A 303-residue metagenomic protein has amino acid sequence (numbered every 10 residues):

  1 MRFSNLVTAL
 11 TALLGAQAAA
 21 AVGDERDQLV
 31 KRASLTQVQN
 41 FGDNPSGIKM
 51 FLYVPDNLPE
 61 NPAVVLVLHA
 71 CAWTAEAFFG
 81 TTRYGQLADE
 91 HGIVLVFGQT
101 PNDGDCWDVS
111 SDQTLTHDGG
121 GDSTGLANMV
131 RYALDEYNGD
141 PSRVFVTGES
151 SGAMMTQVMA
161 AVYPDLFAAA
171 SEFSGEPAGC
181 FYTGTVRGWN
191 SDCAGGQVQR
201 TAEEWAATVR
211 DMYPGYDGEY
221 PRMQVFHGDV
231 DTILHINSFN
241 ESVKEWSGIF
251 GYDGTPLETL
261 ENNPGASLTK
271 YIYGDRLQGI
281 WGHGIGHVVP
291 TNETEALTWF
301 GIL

Functional and structural regions predicted by a protein language model:
R2-V64, E76, T82, E90 (+7 more regions): A domain-start/cap signature at the N-terminus of enzymes
L58-D105, V289: Short substrate-entry loop that stabilizes the transition state in hydrolases
Q99-G121, G184: Cap/lid segment of the alpha/beta-hydrolase catalytic domain
T100, S171-C180: Active-site nucleophile loop of the alpha/beta-hydrolase fold
Q113-Y137, V158: Alpha/beta-hydrolase active-site loop
N138-S150: Alpha/beta-hydrolase fold nucleophile elbow
A153-D165, S171: Short glycine-enriched nucleophile-adjacent loop and the immediately C-terminal alpha-helix near the catalytic center
V225-H227: Short beta-strand/loop motif that positions the catalytic acidic residue of the alpha/beta-hydrolase fold
